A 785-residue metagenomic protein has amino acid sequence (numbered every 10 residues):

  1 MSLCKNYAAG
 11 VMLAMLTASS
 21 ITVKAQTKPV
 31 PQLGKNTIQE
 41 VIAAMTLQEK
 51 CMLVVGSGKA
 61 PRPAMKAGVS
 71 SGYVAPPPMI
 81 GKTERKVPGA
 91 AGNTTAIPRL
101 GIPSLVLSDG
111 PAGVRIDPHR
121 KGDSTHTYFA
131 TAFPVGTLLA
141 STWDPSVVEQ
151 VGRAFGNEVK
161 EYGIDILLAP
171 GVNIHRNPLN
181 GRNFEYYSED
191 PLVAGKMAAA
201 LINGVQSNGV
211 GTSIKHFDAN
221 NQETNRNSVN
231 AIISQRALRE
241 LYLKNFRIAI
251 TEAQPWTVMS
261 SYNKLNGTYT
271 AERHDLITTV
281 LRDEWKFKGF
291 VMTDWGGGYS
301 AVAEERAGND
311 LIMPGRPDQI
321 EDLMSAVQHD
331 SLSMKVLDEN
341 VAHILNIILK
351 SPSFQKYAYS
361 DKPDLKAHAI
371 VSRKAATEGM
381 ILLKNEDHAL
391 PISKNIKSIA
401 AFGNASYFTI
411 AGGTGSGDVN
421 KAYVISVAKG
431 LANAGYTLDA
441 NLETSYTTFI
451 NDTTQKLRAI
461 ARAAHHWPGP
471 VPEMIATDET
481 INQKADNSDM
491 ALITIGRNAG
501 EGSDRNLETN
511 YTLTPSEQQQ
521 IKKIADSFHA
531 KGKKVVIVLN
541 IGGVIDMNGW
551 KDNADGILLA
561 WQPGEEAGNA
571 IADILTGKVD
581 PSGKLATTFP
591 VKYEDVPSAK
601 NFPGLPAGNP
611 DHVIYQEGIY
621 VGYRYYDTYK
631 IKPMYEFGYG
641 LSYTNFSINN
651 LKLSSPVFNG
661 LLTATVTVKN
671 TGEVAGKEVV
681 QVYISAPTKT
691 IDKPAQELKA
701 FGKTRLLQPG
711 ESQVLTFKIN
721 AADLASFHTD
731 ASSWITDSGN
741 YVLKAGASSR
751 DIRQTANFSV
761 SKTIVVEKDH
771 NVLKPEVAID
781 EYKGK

Functional and structural regions predicted by a protein language model:
M1-V30: Bacterial Sec-dependent N-terminal signal peptides
A25-S726, I735-A745, S749, L773-K785: Glycoside hydrolase catalytic-domain context in secreted enzymes
S732: Extracellular/periplasmic metallocenter environments
D751-V766: Short beta-strand elements
K762-V777: Low-complexity, Pro/Ser/Thr- and charge-rich linker/hinge segments at domain boundaries
